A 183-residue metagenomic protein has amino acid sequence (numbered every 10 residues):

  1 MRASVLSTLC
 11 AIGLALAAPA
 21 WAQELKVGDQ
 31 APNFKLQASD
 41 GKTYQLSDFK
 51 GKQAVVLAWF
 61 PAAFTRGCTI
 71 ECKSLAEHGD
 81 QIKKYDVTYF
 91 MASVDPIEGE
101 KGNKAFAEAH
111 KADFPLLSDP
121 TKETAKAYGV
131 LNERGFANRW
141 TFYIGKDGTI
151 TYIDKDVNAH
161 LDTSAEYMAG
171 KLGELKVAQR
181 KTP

Functional and structural regions predicted by a protein language model:
M1-S7: Positively charged n-region of N-terminal signal peptides that target proteins for export
S7-A17: Bacterial N-terminal signal peptides
W21-S47, G170: N-terminal "domain-start" segment that seeds a small globular fold
K35, F90, N103-R139, G145: Short, internal strand/loop/helix patches that form the active-site neighborhood or redox-interaction surface
Q45-T69, K73: Short active-site neighborhood of thiol/selenol oxidoreductases, capturing the structured segment around
S47-F49, V130, D156: Residue-level structural signal for beta-strand termini and adjacent loop
T69-H110, K122-K126: Structural microenvironment flanking redox-active thiols in thiol-disulfide oxidoreductases
A137-P183: Thiol-/selenol-based redox modules, centered on thioredoxin-like and closely related oxidoreductase domains
